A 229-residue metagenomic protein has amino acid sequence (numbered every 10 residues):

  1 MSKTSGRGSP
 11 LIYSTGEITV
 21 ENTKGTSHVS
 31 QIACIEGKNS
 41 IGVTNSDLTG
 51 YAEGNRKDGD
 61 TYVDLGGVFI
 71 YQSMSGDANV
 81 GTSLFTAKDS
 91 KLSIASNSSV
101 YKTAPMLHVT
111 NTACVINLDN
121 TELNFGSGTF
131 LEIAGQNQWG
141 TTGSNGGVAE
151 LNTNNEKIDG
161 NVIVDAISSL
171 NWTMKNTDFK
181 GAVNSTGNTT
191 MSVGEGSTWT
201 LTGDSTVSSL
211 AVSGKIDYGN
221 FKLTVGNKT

Functional and structural regions predicted by a protein language model:
M1-S30, C34-S98, H108-G126, Q136-D159 (+4 more regions): Surface-exposed loop/turn motifs in large extracellular/passenger domains
T103-A104: Alpha-helical structural signal
W199: Cys/His-rich zinc-coordinating modules
T202-S208: Short amphipathic alpha-helical segments with coiled-coil-like heptad repeat character
D204, N220-T229: Extracellular, surface-exposed repeat architectures
A211-V212, K228: A short, polar/proline- and glycine-enriched secondary-structure boundary/capping micro-motif
